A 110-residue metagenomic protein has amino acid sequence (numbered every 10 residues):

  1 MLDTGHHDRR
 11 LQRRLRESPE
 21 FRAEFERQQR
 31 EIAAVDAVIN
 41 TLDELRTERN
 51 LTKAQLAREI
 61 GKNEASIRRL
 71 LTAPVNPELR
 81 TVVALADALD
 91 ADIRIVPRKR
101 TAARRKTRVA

Functional and structural regions predicted by a protein language model:
M1-N40, A103-A110: N-terminal flexible/basic segments that precede or flank functional cores
N40-L56: Short basic helix-loop element that most often maps to the first helix and adjoining turn of HTH DNA-binding modules
E48, E59, A88: Residues within the alpha-helical elements of helix-turn-helix
I60-N76: Recognition helix of helix-turn-helix/homeodomain-like DNA-binding domains that insert into the DNA major groove
R80-I95: DNA major-groove recognition helix of helix-turn-helix/homeodomain DNA-binding modules
V96-R104: Short amphipathic recognition helices of helix-turn-helix/homeodomain-type DNA-binding modules
